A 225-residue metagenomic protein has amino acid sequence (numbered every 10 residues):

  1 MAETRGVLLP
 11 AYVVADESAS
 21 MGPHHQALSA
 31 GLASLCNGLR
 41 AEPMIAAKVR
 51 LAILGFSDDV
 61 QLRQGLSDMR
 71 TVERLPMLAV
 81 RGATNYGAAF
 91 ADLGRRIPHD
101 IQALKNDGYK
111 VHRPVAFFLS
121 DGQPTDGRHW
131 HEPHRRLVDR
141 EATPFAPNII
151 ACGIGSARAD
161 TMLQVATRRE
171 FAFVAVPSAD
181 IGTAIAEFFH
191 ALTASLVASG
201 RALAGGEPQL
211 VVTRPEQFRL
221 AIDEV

Functional and structural regions predicted by a protein language model:
M1-V225: Acidic, low-complexity intrinsically disordered regions
